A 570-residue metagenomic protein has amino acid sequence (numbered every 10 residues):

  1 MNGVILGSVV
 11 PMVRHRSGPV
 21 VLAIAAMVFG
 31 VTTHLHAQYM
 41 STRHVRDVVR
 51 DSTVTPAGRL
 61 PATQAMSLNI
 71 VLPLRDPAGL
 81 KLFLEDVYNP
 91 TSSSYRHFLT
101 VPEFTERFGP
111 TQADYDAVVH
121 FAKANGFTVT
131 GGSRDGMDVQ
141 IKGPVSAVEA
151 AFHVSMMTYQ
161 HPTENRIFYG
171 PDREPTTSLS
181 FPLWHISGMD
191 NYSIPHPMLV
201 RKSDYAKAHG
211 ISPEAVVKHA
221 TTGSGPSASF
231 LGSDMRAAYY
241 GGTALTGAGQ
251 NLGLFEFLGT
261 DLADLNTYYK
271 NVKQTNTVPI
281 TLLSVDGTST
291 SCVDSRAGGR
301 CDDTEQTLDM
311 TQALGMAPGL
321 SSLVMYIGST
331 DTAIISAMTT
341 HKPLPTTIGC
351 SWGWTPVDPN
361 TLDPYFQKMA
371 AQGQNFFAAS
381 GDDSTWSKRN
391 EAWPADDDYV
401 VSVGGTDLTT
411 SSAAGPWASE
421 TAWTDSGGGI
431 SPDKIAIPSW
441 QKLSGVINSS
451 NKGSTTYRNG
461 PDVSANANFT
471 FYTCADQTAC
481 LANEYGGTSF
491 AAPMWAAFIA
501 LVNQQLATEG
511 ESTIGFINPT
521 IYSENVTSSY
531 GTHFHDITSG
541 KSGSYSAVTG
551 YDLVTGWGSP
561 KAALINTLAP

Functional and structural regions predicted by a protein language model:
M1-S17: N-terminal secretory signal peptides that target proteins for export/translocation
V21-G30: Bacterial N-terminal signal peptides
V31-A37: Sec/Tat signal peptide C-region and signal peptidase I cleavage site
Q38-R134, Q140, V145-G405, S431-G487 (+3 more regions): Substrate-binding/charge-relay-adjacent region of secreted/lumenal peptidase catalytic domains
S402-A436: Polar, glycine-rich mid-to-C-terminal structural blocks that act as macromolecule-binding/assembly scaffolds
S450-N451, V502-L553, K561: An often Trp-containing, charged/polar helix-loop segment at the C-terminal end of enzyme catalytic cores
F498: Walker A/P-loop NTP-binding active-site region of P-loop NTPases, recognizing the glycine-rich GxxxxGKT/S
